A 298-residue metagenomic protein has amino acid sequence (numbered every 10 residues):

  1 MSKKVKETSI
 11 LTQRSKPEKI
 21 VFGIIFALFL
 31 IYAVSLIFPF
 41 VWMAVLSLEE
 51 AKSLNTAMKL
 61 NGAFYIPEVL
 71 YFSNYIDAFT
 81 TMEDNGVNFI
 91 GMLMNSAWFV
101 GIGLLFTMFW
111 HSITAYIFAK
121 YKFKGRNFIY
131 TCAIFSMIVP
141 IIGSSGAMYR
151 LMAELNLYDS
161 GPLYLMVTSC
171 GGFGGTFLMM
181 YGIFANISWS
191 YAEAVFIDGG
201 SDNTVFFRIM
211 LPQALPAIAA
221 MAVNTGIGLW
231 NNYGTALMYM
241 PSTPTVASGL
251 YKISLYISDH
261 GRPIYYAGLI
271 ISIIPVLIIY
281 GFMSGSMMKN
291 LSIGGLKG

Functional and structural regions predicted by a protein language model:
M1-S9: N-terminal Lys/Arg-rich, disordered targeting/topogenic segments
E7, Q13-G298: A structural signal for multi-pass alpha-helical bundles of membrane permease subunits that mediate small-molecule
